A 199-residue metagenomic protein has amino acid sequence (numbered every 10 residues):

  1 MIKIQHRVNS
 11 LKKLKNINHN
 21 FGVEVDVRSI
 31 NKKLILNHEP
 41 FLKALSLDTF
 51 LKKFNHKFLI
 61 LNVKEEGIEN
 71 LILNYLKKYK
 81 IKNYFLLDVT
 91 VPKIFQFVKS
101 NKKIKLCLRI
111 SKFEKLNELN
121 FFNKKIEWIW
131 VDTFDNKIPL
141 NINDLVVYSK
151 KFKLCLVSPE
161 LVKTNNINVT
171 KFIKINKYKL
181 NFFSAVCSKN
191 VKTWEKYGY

Functional and structural regions predicted by a protein language model:
M1-Y199: Phosphate-group recognition and catalysis centered on beta-loop-alpha active-site segments
